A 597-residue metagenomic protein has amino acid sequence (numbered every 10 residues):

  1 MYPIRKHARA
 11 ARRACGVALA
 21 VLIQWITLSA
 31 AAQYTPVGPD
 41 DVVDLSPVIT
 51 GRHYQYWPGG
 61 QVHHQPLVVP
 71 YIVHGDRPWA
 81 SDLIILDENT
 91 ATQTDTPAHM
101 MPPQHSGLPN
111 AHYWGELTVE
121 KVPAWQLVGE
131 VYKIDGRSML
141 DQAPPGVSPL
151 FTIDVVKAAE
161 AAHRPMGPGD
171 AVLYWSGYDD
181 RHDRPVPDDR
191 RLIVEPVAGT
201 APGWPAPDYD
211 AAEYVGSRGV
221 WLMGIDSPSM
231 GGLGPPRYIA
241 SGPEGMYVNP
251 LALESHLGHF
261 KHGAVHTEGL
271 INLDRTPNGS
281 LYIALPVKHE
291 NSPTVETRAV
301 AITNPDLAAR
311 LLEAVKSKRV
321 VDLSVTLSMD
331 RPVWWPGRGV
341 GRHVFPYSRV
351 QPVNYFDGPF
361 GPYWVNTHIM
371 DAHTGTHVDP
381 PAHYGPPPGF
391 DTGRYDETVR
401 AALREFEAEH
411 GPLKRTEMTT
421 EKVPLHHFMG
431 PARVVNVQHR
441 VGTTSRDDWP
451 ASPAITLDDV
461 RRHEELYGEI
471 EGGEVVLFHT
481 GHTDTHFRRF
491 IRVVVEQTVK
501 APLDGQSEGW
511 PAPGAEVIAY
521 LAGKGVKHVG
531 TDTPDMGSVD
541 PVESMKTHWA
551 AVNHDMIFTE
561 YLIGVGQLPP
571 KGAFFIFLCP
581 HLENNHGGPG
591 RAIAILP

Functional and structural regions predicted by a protein language model:
M1-R12: N-terminal secretory signal peptides that target proteins for export/translocation
H7-R9, I26-A30: Intrinsically disordered, low-complexity repeat segments enriched in small/polar residues
A14-T27: Bacterial N-terminal signal peptides
A32-P597: Active-/binding-site microenvironments in catalytic and ligand-binding cores
